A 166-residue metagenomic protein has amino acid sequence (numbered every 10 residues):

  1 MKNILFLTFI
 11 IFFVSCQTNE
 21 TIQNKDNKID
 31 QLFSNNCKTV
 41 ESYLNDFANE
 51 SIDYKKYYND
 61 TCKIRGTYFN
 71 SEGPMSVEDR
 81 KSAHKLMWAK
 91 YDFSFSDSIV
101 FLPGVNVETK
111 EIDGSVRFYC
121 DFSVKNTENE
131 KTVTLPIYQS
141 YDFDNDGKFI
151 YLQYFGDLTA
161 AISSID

Functional and structural regions predicted by a protein language model:
I4-F13: Sec-dependent N-terminal signal peptides
C16-D46, I52: Short, low-complexity N-terminal intrinsically disordered segments enriched in polar/charged residues
I52-G114: A solvent-exposed, acidic/Ser-Thr-rich amphipathic alpha-helical stretch
K56-T61, Y141-F149: Short, solvent-exposed coil/turn segments at beta-strand boundaries
I112-F122: A short hydrophobic beta-strand element
T132-Y138: Short, surface-exposed coil-to-beta transition loops
I150-D166: Low-complexity, intrinsically disordered terminal/linker segments enriched in charged and Gly/Pro repeats
